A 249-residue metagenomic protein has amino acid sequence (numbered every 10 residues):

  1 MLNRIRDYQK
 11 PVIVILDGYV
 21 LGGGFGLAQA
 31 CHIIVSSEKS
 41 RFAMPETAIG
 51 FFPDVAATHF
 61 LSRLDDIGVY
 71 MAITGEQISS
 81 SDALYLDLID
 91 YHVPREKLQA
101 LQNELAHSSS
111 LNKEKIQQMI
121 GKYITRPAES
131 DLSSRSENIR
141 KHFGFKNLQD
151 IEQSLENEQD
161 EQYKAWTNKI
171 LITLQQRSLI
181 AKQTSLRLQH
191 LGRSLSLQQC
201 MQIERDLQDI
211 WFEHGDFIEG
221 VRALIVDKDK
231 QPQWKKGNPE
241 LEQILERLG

Functional and structural regions predicted by a protein language model:
M1-L16, V20-C31, V35-E137: Conserved catalytic cores of soluble enzyme domains, especially glycine-rich substrate-binding beta-alpha loops
S79, E96-G249: C-terminal alpha-helix plus adjacent terminal tail
